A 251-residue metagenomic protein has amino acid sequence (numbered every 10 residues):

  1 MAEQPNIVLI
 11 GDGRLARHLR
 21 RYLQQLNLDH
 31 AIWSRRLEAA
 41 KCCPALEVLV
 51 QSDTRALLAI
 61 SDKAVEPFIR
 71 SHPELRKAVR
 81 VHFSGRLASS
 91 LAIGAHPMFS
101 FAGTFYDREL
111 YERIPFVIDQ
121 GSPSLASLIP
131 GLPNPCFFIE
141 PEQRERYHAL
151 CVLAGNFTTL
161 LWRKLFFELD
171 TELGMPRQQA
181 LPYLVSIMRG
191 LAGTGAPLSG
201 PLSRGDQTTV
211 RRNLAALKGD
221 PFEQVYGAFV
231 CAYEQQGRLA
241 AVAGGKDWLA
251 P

Functional and structural regions predicted by a protein language model:
M1-V48: NAD(P)+-binding Rossmann beta1-loop-alpha1 motif at the extreme N-terminus of oxidoreductases
Q4, N27-D29, Q51-D53, R76-A78 (+1 more regions): A general structural motif
L19-R21, R35-D107: Rossmann-like NAD(P)(H) cofactor-binding subdomain of soluble oxidoreductases
L28, N134, M175: Short phosphate-binding/catalytic loops that engage adenosine nucleotides
K77-H148: Rossmann-fold dinucleotide-binding core
Q143-L217: Helical "substrate-binding/catalytic lid" subdomain of Rossmann-like NAD(P)-dependent dehydrogenases/reductases
P197-P251: C-terminal active-site/capping subdomain that shapes the small-molecule cofactor and substrate pocket of enzyme
